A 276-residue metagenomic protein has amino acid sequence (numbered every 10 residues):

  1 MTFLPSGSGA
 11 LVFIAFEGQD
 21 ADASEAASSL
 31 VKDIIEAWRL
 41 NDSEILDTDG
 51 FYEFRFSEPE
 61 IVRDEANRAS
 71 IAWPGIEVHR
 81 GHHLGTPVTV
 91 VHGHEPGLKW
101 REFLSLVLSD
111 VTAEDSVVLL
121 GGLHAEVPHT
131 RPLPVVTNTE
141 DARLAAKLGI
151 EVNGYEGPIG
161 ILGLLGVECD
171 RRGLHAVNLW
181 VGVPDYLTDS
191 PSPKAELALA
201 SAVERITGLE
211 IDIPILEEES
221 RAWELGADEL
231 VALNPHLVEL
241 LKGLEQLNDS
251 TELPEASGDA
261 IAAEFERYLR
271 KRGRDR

Functional and structural regions predicted by a protein language model:
M1-E95: N-terminal short beta-loop-beta anion/metal-coordinating cradle
I14-F16, V91-G93, L119-L123, W180-G182: Short beta-strand segments
E17-E25, P96-L98, G122-V127, D185: Gly/Ser/Thr-rich loops at beta-strand to alpha-helix junctions that form or flank small-molecule/cofactor-binding
E25-S29, L98, E102, E156 (+6 more regions): Conserved active-site and cofactor/substrate-binding residues in soluble primary-metabolism enzymes
T86, P96-R143, L164-L165: Internal, conserved structured core segments that host functional sites
E126-E210: Catalytic cores of processing enzymes, dominated by hydrolases/peptidases, characterized by acidic/His-rich
L187-R276: A conserved C-terminal secondary-structure "cap"
